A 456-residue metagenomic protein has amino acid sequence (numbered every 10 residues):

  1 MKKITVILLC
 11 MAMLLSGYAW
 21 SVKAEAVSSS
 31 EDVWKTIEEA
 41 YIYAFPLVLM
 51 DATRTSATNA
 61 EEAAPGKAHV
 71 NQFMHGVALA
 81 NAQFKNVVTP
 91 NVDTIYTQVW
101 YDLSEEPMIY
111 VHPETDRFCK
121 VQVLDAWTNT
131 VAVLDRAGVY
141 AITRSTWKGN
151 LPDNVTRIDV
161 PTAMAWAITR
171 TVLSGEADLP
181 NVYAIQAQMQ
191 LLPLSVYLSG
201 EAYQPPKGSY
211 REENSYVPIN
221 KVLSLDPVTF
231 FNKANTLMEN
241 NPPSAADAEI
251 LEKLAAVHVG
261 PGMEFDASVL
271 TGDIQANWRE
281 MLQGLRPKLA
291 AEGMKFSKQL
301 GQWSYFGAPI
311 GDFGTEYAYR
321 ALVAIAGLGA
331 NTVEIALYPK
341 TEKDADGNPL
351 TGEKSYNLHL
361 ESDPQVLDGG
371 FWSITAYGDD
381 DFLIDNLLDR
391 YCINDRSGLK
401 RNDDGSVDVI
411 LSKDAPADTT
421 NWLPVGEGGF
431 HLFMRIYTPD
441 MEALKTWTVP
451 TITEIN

Functional and structural regions predicted by a protein language model:
M1-L8: Bacterial N-terminal signal peptides that target proteins for export
L8-G17: Bacterial N-terminal signal peptides
Y18-A24: Sec/Tat signal peptide C-region and signal peptidase I cleavage site
A24-N456: A compositional/structural signature for long, glycine/proline-rich flexible linkers and loops on extracytoplasmic
